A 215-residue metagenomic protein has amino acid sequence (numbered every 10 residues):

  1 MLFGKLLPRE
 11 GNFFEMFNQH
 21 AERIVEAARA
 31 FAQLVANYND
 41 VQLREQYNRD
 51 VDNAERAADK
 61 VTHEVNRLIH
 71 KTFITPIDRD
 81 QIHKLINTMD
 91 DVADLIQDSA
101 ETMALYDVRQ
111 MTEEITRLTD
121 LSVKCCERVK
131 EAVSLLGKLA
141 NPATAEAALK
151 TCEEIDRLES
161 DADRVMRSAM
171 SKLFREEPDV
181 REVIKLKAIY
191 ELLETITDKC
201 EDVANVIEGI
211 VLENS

Functional and structural regions predicted by a protein language model:
M1-S215: Cytosolic, long alpha-helical scaffolding segments
